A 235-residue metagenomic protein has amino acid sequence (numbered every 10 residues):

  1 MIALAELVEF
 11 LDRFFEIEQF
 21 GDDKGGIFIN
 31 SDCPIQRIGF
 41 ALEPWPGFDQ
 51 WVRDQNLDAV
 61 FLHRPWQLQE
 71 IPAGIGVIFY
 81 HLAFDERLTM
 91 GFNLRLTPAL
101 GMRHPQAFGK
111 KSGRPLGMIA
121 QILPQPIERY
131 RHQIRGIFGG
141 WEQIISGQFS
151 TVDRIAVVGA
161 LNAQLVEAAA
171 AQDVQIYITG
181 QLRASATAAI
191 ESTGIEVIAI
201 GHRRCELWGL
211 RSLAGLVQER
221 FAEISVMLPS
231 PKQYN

Functional and structural regions predicted by a protein language model:
M1-N235: Active-site catalytic microenvironments in core metabolic enzymes, especially phosphate/sugar-handling
